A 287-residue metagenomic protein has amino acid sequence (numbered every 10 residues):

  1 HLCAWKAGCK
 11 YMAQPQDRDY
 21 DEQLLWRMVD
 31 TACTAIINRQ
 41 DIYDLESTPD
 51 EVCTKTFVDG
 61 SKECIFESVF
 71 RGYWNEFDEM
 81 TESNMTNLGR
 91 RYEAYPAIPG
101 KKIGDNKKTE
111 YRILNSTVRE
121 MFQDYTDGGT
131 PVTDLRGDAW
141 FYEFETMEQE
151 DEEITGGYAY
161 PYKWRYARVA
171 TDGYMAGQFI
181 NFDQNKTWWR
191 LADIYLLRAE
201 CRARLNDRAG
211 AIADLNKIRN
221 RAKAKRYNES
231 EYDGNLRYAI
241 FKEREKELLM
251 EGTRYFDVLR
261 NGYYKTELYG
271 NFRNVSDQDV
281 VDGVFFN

Functional and structural regions predicted by a protein language model:
H1-A13, D19-I37, F66-S68, D134 (+4 more regions): Extended, hydrophobic/aromatic-rich amphipathic alpha-helical segments that build helical scaffolds
A7-P15, E76-T81, E251-G252: Short, solvent-exposed loop/turn and secondary-structure capping segments
A32, I42-Y195, E200, R204 (+1 more regions): Elongated scaffold/linker segments in the mid-to-C-terminal portions of large proteins
V58-K62, G234, G252: A short, structural micro-pattern
K225-L236: Short, mixed-charge amphipathic alpha-helical segments
K246-R260: Bilobed periplasmic-binding protein-like "clamshell/Venus-flytrap" ligand-binding domains
